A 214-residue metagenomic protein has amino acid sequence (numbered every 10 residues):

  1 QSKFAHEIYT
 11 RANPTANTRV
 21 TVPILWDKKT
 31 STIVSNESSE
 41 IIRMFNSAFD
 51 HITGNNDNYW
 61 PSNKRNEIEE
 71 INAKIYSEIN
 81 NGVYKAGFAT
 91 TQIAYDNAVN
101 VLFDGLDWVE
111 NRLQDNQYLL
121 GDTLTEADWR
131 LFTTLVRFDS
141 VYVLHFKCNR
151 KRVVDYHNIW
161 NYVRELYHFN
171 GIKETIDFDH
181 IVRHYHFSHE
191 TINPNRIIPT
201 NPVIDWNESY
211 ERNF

Functional and structural regions predicted by a protein language model:
Q1-F214: C-terminal alpha-helical interaction module
